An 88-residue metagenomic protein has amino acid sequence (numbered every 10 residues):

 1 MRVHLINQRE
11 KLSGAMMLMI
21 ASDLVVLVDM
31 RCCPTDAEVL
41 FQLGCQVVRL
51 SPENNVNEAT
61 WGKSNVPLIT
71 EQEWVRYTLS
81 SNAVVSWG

Functional and structural regions predicted by a protein language model:
M1-V3: Extreme N-terminal starter segment of soluble prokaryotic enzymes
I6-V25, R31-C33: Histidine-anchored nucleotide/phosphate-binding helix
N7, L50, W87: Replace "coordinates the UDP/GDP/TDP-sugar" with "coordinates nucleotide-activated sugar donors
G14, R31-A37, N55-A59: Short, charged/polar "capping" segments at the starts of alpha-helices and the immediately preceding loops
L18-A21, E38-G44: Short, conserved loop/helix-junction motifs that constitute active-site signature segments in enzyme catalytic cores
L24-C33, C45-N54: Short internal beta-strands
T60-G88: C-terminal structural segments of small proteins and small subunits
